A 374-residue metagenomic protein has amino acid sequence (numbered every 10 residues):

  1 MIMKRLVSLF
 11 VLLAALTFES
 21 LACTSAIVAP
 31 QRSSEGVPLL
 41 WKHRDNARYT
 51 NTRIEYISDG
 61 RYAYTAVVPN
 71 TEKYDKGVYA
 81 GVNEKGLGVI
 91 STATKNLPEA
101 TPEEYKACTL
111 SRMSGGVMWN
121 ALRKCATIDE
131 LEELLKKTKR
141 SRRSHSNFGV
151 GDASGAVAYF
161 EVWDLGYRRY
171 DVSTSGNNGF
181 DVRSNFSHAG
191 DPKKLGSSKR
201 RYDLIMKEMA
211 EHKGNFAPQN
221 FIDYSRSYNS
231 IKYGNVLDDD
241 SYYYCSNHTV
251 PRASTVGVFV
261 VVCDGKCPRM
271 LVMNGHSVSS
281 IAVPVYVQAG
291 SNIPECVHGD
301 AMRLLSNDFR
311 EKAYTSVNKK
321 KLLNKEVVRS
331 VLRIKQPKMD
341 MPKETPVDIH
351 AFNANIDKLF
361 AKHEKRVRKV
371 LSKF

Functional and structural regions predicted by a protein language model:
M1-K4: N-terminal secretory signal peptides that target proteins for export/translocation
L6-L16: Sec-dependent N-terminal signal peptides
T17-A22: Sec/Tat signal peptide C-region and signal peptidase I cleavage site
T24-L87, S91-R123, R143-S146, D152-F374: C-terminal, well-structured catalytic/ligand-binding subdomain of enzymes
T127-K136, D239-C245: Charged, amphipathic alpha-helical segments
E130-V150: Secretory/export targeting leaders with adjacent low-complexity proregions
